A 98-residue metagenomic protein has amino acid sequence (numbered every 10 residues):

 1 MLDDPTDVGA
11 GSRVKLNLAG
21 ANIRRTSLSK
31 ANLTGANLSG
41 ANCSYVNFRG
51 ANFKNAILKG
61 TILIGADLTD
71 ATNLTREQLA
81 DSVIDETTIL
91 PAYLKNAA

Functional and structural regions predicted by a protein language model:
M1-A98: Tandem repeat scaffolds
